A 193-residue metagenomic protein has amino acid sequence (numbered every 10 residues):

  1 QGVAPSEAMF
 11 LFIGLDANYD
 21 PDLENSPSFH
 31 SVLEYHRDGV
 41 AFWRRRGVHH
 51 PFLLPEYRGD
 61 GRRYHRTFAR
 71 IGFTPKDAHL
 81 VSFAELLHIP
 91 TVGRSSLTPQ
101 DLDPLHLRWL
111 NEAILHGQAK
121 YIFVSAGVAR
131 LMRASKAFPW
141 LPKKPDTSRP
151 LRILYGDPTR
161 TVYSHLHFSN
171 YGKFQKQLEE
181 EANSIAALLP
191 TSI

Functional and structural regions predicted by a protein language model:
Q1-K120, G127: A polyanion-binding, active-site-adjacent surface
T98-N111, R130-I193: C-terminal capping/extension of enzyme domains
I122-S125, Y163-H165: Conserved active-site loop/cleft motifs that coordinate metal ions or position small ligands
